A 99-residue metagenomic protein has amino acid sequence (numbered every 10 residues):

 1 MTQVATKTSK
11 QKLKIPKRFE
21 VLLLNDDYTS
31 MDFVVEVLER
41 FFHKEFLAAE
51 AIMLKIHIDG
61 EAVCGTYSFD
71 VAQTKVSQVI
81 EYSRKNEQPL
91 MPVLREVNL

Functional and structural regions predicted by a protein language model:
M1-L99: Terminal domain-initiation and capping elements
